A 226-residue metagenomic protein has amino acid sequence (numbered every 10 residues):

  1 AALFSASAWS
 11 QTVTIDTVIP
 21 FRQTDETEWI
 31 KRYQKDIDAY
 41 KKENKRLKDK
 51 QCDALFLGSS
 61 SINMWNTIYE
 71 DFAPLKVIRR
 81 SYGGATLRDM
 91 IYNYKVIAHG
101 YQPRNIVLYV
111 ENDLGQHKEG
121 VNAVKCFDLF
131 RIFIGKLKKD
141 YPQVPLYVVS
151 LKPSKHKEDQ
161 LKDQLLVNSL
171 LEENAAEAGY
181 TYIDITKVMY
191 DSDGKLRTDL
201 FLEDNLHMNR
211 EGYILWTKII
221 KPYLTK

Functional and structural regions predicted by a protein language model:
A1-L55, E70: N-terminal secretory targeting modules
T24-K31, V77-L87, Q116-N122, N205: Acidic/histidine-rich helix-loop elements that form or flank divalent-metal/phosphate-binding sites at the catalytic
L55-L57, I78: Conserved beta-strand elements of the Class I
I62-I78, D89-F127, Y147, L151-K155: Oxyanion-hole/transition-state-stabilizing segment in secreted/luminal serine hydrolases and related acyltransferases
Y94, F130-G135, N168: Generic structural signal for well-ordered alpha-helices, preferentially at hydrophobic/aromatic core positions
K95, H99, E111, G135-P142 (+3 more regions): Sec-exported extracytoplasmic/periplasmic mature domains
Y109-G115, K138-L166, T186-K187: Active-site segments of SGNH/GDSL-like serine hydrolases that catalyze O-acetyl group transfer/hydrolysis on lipids
S154-K226: Catalytic His-Asp segment of secreted/periplasmic serine-dependent ester chemistry enzymes
